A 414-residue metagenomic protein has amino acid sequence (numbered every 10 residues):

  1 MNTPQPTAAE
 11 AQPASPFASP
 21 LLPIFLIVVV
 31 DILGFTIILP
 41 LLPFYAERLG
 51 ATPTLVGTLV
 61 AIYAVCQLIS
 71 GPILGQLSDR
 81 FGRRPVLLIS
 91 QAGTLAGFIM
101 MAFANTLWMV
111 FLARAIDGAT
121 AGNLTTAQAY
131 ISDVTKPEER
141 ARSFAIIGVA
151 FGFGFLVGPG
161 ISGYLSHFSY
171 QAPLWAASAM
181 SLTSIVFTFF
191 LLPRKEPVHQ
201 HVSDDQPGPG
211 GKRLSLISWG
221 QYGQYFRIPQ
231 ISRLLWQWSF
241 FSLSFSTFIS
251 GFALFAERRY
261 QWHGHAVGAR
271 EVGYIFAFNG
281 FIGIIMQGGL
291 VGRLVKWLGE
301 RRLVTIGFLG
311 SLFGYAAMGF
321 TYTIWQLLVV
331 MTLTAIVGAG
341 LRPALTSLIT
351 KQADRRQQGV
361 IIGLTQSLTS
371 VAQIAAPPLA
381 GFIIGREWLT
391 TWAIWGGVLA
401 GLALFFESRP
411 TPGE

Functional and structural regions predicted by a protein language model:
P6-A18, R194-W236: Juxtamembrane intracellular "pre-TM" segments in multi-pass secondary transporters
P40-T54, S250-E271: Short amphipathic helix-loop junctions that connect adjacent transmembrane helices in Major Facilitator Superfamily/SLC
L68-L107: Conserved MFS/SLC helix-loop-helix module at the cytosolic interface between two early adjacent transmembrane helices
G71-G82, I285-E300, I384: Helix-to-loop junctions at the C-terminal end of transmembrane segments in multipass secondary transporters
P85-M100, R302-A317, G397: Structural signature of the two symmetry-related core transmembrane helices
A113-G152: Cytoplasmic helix-loop-helix junction between adjacent transmembrane helices in 12-TM secondary transporters
S166-A179, F382-A400: A membrane-interface helix-boundary motif in multi-pass transporters
R301-L345: C-terminal transmembrane helical hairpin of 12-TM major facilitator-type secondary transporters
